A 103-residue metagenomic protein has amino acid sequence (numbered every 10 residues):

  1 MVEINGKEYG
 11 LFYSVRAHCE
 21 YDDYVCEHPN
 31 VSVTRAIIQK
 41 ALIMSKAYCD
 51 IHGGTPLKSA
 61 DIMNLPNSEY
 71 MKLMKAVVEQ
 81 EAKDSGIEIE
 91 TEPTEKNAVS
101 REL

Functional and structural regions predicted by a protein language model:
F12-L103: Short, surface-exposed, charged amphipathic helix/loop patches that serve as local interaction elements
